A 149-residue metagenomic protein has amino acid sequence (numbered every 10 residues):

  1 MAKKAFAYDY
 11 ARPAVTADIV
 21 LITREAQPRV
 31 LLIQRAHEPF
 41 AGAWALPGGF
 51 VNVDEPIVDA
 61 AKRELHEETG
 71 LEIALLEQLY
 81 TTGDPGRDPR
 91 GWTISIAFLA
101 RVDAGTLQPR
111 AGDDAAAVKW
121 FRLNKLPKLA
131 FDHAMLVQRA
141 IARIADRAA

Functional and structural regions predicted by a protein language model:
M1-A2, A111: Intrinsic low-complexity, intrinsically disordered segments enriched in polar/basic residues
A2-A45, V58, I73: N-terminal strand-loop-strand
R12, L21, A142-A149: Amphipathic, soluble alpha/beta structural segments
V51-R147: Unchanged
